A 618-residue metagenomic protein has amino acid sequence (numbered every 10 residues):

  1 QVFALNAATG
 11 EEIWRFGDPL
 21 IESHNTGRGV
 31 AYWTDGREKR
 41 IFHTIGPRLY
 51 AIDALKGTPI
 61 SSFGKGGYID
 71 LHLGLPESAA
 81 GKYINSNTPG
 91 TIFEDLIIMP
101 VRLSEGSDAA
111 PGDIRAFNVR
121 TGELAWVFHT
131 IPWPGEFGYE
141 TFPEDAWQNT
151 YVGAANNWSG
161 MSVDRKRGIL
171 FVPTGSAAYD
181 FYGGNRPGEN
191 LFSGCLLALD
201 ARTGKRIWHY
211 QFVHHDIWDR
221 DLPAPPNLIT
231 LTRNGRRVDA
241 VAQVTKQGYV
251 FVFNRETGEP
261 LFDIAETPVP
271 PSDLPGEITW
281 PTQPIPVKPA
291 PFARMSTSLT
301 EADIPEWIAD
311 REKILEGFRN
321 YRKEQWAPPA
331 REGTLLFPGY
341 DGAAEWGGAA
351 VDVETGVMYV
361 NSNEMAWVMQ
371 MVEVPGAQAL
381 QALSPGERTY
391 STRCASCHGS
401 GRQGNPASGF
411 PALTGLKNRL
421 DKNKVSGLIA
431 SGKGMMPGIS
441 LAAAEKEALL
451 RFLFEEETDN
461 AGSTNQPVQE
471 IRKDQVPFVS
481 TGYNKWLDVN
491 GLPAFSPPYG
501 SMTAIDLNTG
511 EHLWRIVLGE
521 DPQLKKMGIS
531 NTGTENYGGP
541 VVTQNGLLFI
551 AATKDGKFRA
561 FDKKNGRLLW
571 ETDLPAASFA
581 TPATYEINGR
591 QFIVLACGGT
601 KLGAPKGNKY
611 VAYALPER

Functional and structural regions predicted by a protein language model:
Q1, S23-L49, K82-D108, T150-F181 (+8 more regions): Repeat-blade elements of multi-bladed beta-propeller folds
V2-E22, G36-R37, L49-G81, D113-Y151 (+10 more regions): Extracytoplasmic/lumenal domain signature
E12, T26, P59, K65-G67 (+5 more regions): Cysteine-rich, disulfide-stabilized extracellular repeat modules
T34, L49, G67, L73 (+10 more regions): Sec/Tat-exported extracytoplasmic proteins
N85, I169, L383-S384, R388-S463 (+2 more regions): Extracytoplasmic electron-transfer domains, predominantly the class I c-type cytochrome c fold
P100, D108, W126, F171 (+8 more regions): Short helix/loop capping segments that flank catalytic or ligand/cofactor-binding pockets
D263-I314, E324, P493-G500: Glycine-rich (often Gly-Gly/Gly-Pro-rich) flexible segments and glycine-rich loop motifs, frequently accented by
S296, T300-G317, R322-P329, L336-F337 (+3 more regions): Periplasmic c-type cytochrome electron-transfer domains
